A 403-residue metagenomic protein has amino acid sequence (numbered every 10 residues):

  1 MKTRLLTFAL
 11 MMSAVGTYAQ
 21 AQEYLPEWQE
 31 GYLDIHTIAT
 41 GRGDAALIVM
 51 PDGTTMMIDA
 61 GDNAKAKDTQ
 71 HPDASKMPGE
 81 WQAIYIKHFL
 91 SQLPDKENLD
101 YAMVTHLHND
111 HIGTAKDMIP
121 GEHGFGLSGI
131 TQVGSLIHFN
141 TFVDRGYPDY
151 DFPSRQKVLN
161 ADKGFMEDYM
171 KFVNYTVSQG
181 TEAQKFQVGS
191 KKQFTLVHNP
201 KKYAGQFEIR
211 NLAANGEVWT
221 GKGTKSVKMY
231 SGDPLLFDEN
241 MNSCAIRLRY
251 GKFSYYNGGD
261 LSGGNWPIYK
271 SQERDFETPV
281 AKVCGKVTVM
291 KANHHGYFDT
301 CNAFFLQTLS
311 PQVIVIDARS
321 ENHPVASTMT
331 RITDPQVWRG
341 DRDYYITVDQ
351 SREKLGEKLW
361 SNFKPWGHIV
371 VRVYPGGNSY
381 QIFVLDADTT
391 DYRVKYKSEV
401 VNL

Functional and structural regions predicted by a protein language model:
R4, Q29-Y32, D52, Y203-G205 (+1 more regions): A short, polar/charged loop/turn motif at coil->beta-strand junctions and beta-hairpin connectors
L5-S13: Sec-dependent N-terminal signal peptides
G16-Q20: Sec/Tat signal peptide C-region and signal peptidase I cleavage site
A21-D34, T40, Y85, D95-E97 (+3 more regions): Flexible, acidic/histidine-containing loops and adjacent segments that form or flank the divalent-metal
T37-I38, R42-G134, L212-S327: Active-site-proximal loop/helix segments of hydrolase catalytic cores
D62, A66-K67, T328, I332 (+1 more regions): Long amphipathic alpha-helical scaffold regions
A303, D317-A318, S327-T330, I346-K358: Metallocarboxypeptidase
